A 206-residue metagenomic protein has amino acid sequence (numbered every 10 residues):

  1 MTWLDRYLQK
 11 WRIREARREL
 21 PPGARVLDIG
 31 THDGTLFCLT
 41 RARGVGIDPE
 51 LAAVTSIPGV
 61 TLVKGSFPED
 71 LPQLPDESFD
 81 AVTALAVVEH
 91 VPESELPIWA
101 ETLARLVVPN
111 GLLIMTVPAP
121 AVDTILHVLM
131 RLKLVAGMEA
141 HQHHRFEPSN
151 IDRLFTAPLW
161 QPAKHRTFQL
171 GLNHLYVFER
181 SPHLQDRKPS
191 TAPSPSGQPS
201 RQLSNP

Functional and structural regions predicted by a protein language model:
M1-E77, A81-T83, P97-A100, E139-R145 (+5 more regions): Conserved N-terminal segment of class I S-adenosyl-L-methionine
P21, V91-E93, V107-P109: Helix-to-beta-strand junctions that scaffold the AdoMet/dcAdoMet cofactor pocket in Class I SAM-dependent enzymes
A86-H90: Short catalytic micro-motifs in class I SAM-dependent methyltransferases
E93-S94, A119: Conserved catalytic-core motifs of eukaryotic protein kinase domains, centered on the activation segment
P97-P109: A short glycine-rich, Lys/Arg-flanked "PGG" loop and its adjoining helix->strand segment in the class I
N110-P118: Conserved beta-strand signature within the Rossmann-like core of class I S-adenosyl-L-methionine
P120-H141: Short, glycine-/aromatic-enriched active-site segment of Class I SAM-dependent methyltransferases
